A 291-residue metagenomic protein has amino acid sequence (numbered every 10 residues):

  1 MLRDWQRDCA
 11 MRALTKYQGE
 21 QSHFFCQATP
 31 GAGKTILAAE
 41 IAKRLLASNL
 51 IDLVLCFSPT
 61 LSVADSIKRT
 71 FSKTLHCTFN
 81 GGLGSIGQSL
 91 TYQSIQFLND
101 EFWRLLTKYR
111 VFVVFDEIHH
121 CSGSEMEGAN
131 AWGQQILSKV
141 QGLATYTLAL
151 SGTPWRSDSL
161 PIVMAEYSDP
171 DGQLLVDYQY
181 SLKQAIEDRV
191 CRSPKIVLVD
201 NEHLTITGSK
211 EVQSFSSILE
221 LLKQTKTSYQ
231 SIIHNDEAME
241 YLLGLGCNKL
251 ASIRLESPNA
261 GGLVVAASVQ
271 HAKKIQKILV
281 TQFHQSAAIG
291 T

Functional and structural regions predicted by a protein language model:
M1-Q27: Conserved pre-motif I regulatory segment
M11-Q18, A32-N49: Walker A/P-loop NTP-binding motif
T29-A32, I36-A42, L53-S58, D65-K68 (+4 more regions): Conserved C-terminal RecA-like helicase domain
T60, L90-S94, E117, L150-P154 (+1 more regions): A short beta-strand-to-loop transition that corresponds to the Sensor-1 phosphate-sensing loop of AAA+ P-loop ATPases
A64-R104: Inter-Walker segment of RecA-like/P-loop motor cores
A64-R69, Q96-N99, C121-S124, R156-P161 (+1 more regions): Switch/connector loops and helix/strand junctions flanking conserved nucleotide-binding motifs in nucleotide-processing
R104-A149, T153: SF2 helicase catalytic motif II
S159-A260: Interdomain helical connector at the RecA1-RecA2 junction of SF1/SF2 helicase-like NTPases
